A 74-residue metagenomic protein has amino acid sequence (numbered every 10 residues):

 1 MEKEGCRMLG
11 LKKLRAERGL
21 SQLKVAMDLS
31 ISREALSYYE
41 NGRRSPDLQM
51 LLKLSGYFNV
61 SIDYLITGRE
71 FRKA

Functional and structural regions predicted by a protein language model:
M1-G5, K13, E17, G56 (+1 more regions): Short, charged recognition helix plus adjacent turn of helix-turn-helix-like nucleic-acid-binding domains
R7, L11, S61-I62: Hydrophobic side chains within well-formed alpha-helices
L9-D28, K53: Short basic helix-loop element that most often maps to the first helix and adjoining turn of HTH DNA-binding modules
L11, V25-A26, L36-Y39, L65: Conserved hydrophobic/aromatic packing and binding residues within compact polymer-binding modules
S30, Q49-Y64: DNA major-groove recognition helix of helix-turn-helix/homeodomain DNA-binding modules
I31-S45: Recognition helix of helix-turn-helix/homeodomain-like DNA-binding domains that insert into the DNA major groove
R43-K53, R72-K73: Short, basic-rich loop-to-helix N-cap that marks the start of a DNA-contacting helix
